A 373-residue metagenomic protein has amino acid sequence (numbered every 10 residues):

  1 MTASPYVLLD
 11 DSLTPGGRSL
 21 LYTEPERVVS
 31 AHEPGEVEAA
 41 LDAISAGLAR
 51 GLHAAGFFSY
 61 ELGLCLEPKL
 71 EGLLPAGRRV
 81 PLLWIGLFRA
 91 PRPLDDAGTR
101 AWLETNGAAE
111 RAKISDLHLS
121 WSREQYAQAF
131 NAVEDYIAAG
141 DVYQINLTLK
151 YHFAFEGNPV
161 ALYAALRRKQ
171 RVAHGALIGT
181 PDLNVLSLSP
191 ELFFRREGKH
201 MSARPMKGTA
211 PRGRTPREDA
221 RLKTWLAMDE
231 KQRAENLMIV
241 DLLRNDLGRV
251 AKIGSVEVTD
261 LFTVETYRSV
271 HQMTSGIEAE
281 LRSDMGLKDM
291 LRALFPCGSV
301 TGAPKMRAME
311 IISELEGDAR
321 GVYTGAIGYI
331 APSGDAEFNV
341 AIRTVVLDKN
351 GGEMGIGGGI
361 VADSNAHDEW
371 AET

Functional and structural regions predicted by a protein language model:
M1-E372: Extended alpha-helical targeting/anchoring segments, especially N-terminal organellar/secretory targeting helices
